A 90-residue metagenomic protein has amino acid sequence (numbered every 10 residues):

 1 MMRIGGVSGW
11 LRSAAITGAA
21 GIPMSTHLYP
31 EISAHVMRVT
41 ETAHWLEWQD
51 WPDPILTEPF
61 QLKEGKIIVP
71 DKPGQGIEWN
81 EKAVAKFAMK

Functional and structural regions predicted by a protein language model:
M1-K66: Shared catalytic-loop signature of beta/alpha-barrel
L56-K90: C-terminal extensions of enzymes
